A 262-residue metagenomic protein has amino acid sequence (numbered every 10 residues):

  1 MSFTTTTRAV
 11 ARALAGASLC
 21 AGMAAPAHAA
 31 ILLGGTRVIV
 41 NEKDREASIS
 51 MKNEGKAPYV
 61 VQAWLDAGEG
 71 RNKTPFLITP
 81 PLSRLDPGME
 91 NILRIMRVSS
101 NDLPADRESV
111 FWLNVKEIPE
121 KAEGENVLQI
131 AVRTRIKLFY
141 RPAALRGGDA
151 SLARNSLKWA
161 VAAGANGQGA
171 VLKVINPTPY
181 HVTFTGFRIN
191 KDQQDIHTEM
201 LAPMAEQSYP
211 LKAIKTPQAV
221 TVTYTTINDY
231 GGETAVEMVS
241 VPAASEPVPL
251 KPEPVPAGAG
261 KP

Functional and structural regions predicted by a protein language model:
S2-A17: Bacterial N-terminal signal peptides that target proteins for export
G22-P26: N-terminal signal peptide c-region/cleavage motif recognized by signal peptidases
A29-S50, D149-G167, T198: Beta-sheet-dominated interaction scaffolds and their linkers
L32, S50, E54-M96: Surface-exposed binding patches on compact interaction domains or structured appendages
M51-G55, A170-T178: Asparagine-centered strand-capping/turn motif at beta-strand->loop junctions
A57-F76, Y180-M200: The feature marks short-to-medium sequence segments in extracytoplasmic or secretory-pathway proteins
T74-N101, D192-P217: Intrinsically disordered, low-complexity Pro/Gly/Ser/Thr-rich segments with frequent PxxP/GP/PP motifs and embedded
S100-L145, Q218-P262: Terminal connector regions
